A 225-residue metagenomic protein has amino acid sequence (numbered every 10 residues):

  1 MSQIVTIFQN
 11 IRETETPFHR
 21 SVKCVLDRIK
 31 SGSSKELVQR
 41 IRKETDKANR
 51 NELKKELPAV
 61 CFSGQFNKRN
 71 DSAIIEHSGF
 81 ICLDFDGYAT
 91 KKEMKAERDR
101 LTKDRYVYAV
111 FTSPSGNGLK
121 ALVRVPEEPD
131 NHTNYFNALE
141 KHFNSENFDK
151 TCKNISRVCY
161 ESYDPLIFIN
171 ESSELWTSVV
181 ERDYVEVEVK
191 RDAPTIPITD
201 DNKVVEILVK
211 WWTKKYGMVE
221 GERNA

Functional and structural regions predicted by a protein language model:
M1-G79: DNA replication initiation on ssDNA origins
S2-E13, P17-R20, R28-S33, F143-A193: Catalytic "initiation/cleavage/transfer" segments centered on a nucleophilic residue and adjacent nucleic-acid-engaging
V5, S31-Q39, K43, S72-K103 (+4 more regions): Modules that initiate DNA replication and primer synthesis
S63-Q65, P114-G116, I155: Short, glycine/charge-rich beta-strand/loop segments that flank catalytic centers and engage negatively charged groups
